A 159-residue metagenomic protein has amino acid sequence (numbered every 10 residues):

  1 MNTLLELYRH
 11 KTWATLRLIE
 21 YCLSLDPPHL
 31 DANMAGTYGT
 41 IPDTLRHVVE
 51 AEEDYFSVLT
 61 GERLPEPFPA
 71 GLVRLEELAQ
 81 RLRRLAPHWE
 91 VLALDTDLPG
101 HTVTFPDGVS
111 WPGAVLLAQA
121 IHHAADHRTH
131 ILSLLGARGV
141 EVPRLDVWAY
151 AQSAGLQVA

Functional and structural regions predicted by a protein language model:
M1-N2: Short, low-complexity N-terminal intrinsically disordered segments enriched in polar/charged residues
L5-P67, D107-A159: Short, contiguous alpha-helical
G61-P99: Helix-adjacent hinge/juxtasegments
T96-T102, V142-P143: A short coil-to-beta-strand element that immediately follows conserved catalytic motifs
